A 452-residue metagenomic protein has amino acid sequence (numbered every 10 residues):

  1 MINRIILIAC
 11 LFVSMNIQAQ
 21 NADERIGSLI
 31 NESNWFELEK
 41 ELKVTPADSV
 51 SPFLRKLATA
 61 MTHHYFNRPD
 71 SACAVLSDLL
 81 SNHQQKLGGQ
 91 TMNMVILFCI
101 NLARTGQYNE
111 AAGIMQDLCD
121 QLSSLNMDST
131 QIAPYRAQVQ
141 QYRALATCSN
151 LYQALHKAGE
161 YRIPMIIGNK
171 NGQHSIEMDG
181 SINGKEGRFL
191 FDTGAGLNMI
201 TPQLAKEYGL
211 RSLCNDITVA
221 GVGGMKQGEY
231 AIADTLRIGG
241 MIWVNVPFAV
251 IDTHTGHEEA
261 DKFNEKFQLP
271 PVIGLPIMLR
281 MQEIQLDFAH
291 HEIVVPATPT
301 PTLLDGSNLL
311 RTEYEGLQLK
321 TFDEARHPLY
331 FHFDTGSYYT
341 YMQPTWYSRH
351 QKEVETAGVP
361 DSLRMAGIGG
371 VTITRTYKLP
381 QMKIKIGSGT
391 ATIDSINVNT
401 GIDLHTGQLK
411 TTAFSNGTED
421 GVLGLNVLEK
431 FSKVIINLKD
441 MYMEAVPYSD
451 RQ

Functional and structural regions predicted by a protein language model:
M1-R25: Bacterial Sec-dependent N-terminal signal peptides
Q20-Q452: Pepsin/retropepsin-fold aspartyl endopeptidases
